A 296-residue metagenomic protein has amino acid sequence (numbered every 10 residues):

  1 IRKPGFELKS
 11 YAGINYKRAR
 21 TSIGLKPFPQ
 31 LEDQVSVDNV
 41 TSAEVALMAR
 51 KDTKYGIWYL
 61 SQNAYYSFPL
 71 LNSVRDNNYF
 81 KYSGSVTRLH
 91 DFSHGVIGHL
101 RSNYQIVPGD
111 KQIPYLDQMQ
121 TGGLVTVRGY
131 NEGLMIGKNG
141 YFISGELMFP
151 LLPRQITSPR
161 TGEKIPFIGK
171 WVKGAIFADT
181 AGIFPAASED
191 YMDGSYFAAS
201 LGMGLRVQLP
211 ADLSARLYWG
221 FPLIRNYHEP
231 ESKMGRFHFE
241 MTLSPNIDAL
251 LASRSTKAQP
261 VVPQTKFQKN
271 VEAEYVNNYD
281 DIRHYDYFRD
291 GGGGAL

Functional and structural regions predicted by a protein language model:
I1-F6, Q34-D38: Mixed-charge, low-complexity segments
P4-N15: Polar, glycine-rich mid-to-C-terminal structural blocks that act as macromolecule-binding/assembly scaffolds
Y11, R18-V172, T180, F184-A186 (+3 more regions): C-terminal outer-membrane beta-barrel translocator/porin domains of Gram-negative envelope proteins and their
M192-H228: C-terminal structured "cap/appendage" subdomains that terminate the fold
I247-A249: Acidic, carboxylate-rich catalytic segments that either coordinate divalent cations
